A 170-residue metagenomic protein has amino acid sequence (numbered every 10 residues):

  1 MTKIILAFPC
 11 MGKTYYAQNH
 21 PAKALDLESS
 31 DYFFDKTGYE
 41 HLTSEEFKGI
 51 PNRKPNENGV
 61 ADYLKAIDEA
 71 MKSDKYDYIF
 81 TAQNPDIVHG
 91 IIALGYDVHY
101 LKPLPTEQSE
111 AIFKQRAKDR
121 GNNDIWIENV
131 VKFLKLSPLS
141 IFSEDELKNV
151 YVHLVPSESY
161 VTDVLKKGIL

Functional and structural regions predicted by a protein language model:
T2-P21: Glycine-rich phosphate-binding P-loop
A7-P9, T81-N84, P103-L104, V155-E158: Structural motif
Y16, V88-G95, R116, L139-E144 (+1 more regions): Short, aromatic/basic amphipathic alpha-helical patches
A22-D26, V98-Y100, N149-L154: Conserved beta-strand scaffold positions in the cores of enzyme catalytic domains, especially in NTP/NDP-utilizing
A22-L94: Conserved nucleotide-sensing/catalytic segment adjacent to the nucleotide-binding pocket in NTP-handling enzymes
F34-Y39, E107-K118, V164: Short, charged, surface-exposed secondary-structure boundary motifs
F80-Q83, L94-R116: Conserved phosphate-donor/acceptor-positioning beta-strand/loop module used by diverse small-molecule
N122-L170: Small-molecule kinase domains that catalyze NTP-dependent phosphoryl transfer to phosphate-bearing small molecules
